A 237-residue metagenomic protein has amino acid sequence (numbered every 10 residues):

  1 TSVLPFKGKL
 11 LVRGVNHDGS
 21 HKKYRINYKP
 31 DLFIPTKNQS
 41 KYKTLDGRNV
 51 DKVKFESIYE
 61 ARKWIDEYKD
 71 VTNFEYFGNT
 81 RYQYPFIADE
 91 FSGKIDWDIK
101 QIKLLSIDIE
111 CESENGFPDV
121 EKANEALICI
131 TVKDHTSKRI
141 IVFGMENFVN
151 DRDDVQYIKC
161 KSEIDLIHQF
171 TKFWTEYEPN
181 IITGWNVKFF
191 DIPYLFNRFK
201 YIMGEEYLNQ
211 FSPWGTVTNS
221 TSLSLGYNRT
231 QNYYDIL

Functional and structural regions predicted by a protein language model:
T1-L237: The two-metal-ion catalytic cores of nucleic-acid processing enzymes
